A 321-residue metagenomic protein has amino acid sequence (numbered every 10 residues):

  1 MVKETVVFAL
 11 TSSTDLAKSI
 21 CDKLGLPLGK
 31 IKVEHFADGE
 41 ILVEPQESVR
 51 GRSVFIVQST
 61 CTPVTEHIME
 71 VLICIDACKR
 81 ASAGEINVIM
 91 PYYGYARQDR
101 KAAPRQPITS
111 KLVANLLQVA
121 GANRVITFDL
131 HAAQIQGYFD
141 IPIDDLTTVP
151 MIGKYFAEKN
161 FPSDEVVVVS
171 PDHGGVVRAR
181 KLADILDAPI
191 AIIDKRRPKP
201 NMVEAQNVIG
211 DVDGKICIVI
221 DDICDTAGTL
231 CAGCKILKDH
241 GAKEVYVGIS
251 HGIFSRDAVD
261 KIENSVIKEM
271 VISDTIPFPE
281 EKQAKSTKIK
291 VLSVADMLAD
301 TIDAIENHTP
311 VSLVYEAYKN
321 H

Functional and structural regions predicted by a protein language model:
M1-H321: PRPP-associated nucleotide enzymes
